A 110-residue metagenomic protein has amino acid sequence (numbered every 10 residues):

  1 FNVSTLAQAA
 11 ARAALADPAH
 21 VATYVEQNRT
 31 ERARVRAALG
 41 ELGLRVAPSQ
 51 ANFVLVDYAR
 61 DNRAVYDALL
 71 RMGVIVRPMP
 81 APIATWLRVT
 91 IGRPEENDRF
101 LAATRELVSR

Functional and structural regions predicted by a protein language model:
F1-L39, R45: PLP-dependent aminotransferase class I/II
S4, A47-S49, P82: Short coil/turn motifs at beta-sheet boundaries
L6, D61-A64, E96: Residue-level recognition of oxygen-bearing side chains
H20-T23, A64, R99: Exposed alpha-helical structural elements
N28-R29, A33, A37-M72: Conserved PLP-binding catalytic core of the aspartate aminotransferase-like
D67-R110: PLP-dependent enzyme catalytic core of the Aspartate aminotransferase-like
